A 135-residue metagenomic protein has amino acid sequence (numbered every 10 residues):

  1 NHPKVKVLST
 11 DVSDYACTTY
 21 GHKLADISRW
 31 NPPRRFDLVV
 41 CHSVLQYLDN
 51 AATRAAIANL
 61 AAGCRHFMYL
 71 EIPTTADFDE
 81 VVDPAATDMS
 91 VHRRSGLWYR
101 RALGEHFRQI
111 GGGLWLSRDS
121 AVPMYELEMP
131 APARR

Functional and structural regions predicted by a protein language model:
N1-R34, L48-R135: Class I (Rossmann-like) S-adenosyl-L-methionine-dependent methyltransferase catalytic domain, capturing the SAM-binding
V40: A conserved beta-strand element that flanks and buttresses the S-adenosyl-L-methionine
V44: Hydrophobic adenine-recognition pocket in adenosine-nucleotide-binding enzymes
